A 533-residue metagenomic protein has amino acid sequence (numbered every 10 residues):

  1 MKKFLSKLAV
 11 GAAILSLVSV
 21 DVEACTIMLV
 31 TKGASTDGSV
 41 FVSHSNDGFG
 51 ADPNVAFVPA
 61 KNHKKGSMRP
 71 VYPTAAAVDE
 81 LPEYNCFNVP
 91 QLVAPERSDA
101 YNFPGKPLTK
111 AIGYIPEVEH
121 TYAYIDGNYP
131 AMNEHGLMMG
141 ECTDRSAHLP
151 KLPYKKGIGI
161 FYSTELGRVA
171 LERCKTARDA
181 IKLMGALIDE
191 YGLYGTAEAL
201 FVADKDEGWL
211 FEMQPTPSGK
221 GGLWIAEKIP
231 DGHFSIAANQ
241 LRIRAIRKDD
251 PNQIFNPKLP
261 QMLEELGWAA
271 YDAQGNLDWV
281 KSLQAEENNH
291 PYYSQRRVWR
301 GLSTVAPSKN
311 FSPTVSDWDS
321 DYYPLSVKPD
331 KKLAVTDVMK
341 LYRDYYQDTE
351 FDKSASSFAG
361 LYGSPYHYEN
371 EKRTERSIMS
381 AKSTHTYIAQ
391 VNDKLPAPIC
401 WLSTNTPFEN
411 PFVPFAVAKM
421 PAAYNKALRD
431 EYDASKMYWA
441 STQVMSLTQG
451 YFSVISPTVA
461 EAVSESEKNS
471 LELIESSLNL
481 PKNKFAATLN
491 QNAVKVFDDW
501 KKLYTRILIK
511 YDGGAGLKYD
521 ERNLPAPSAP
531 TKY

Functional and structural regions predicted by a protein language model:
M1-A9: Bacterial N-terminal signal peptides that target proteins for export
A9-V18: Bacterial N-terminal signal peptides
V18-A24: Sec/Tat signal peptide C-region and signal peptidase I cleavage site
C25-Y162, L183-P329: A contiguous strand-loop segment
D179-D189, V338-Y342: Short, well-structured alpha-helical segments that form the helix of a local strand-helix-strand
V298-K372, R376-S380, N469: Accessory, solvent-exposed terminal regions and/or long lumenal/extracellular loops of proteins
A355-K482: Substrate-recognition/cap regions that form aromatic- and gly/pro-loop-enriched pockets for small-molecule ligands
A460-Y533: Histidine-centered catalytic/metal-binding microenvironments
